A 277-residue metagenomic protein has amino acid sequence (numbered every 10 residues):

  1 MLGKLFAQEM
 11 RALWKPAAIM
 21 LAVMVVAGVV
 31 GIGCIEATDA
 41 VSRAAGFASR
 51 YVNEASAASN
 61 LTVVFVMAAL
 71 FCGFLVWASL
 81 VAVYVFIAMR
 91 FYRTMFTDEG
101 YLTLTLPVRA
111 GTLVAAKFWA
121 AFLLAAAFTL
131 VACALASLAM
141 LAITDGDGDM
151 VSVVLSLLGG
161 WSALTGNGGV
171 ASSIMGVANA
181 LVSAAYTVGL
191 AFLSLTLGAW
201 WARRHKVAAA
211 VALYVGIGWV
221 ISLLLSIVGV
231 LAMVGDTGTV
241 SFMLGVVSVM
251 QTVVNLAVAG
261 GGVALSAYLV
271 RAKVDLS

Functional and structural regions predicted by a protein language model:
M1-G100, A110-S277: Hydrophobic alpha-helical transmembrane segments of membrane proteins
